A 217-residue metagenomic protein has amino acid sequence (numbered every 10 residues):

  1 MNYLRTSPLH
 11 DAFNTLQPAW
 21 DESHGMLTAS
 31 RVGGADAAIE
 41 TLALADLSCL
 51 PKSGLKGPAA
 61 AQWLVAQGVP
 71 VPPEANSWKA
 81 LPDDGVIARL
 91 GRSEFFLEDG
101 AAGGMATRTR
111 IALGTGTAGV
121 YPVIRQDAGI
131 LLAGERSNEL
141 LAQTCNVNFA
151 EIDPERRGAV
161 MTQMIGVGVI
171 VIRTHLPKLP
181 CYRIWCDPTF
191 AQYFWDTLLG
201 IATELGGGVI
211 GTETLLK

Functional and structural regions predicted by a protein language model:
M1-K217: Basic, glycine/lysine-rich polyanion-binding surfaces/domains
